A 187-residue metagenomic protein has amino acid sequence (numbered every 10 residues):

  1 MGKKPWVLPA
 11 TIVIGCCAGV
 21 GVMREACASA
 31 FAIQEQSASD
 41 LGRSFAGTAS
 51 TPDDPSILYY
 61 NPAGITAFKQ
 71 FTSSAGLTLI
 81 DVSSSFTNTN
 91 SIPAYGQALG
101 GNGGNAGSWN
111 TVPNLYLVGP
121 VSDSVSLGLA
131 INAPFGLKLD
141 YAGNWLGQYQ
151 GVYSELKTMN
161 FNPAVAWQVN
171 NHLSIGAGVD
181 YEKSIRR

Functional and structural regions predicted by a protein language model:
M1-I12: Bacterial N-terminal signal peptides that target proteins for export
V13-I14, S50: N-terminal hydrophobic alpha-helix used for membrane targeting or insertion
C16-A26: C-terminal segment of classical bacterial N-terminal signal peptides
R24-L127, I131-N132, V165: N-terminal, post-signal peptide beta-strand-biased segments of exported outer-membrane/organellar beta-barrel and other
S85-I92, L139-G147, E182, R187: Outer-membrane beta-barrel translocator domains and adjoining extracellular loop/strand segments of Gram-negative
A98-G103, L146-V152: Extracellular loop and loop/strand-boundary signature of outer-membrane beta-barrel proteins
G107-T111, G151-M159: Glycine-rich anion/phosphate-binding loops
P113-L139, T158-S184: Outer membrane beta-barrel
